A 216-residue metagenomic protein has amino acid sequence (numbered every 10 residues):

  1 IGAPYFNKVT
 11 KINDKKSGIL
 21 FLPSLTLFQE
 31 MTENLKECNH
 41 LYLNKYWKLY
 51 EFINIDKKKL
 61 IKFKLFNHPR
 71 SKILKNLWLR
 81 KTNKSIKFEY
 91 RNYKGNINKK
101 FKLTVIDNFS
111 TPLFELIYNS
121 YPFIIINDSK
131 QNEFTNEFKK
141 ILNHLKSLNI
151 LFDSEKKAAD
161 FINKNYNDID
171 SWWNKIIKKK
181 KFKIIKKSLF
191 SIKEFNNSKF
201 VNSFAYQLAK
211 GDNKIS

Functional and structural regions predicted by a protein language model:
I1, W78-N83, L103, N108-F190: Catalytic binding pocket for nucleotide-activated donors in carbohydrate/polymer assembly enzymes
G2-P4, P23, L65, N92 (+2 more regions): Residues at the C-termini of beta-strands that transition into short coil/loop
P4-R80: Conserved catalytic-core segment of nucleotide-activated headgroup transferases in glycan assembly
G18, K102-L103: Structural motif
C38-K48, I150, K157, N196 (+1 more regions): Soluble or luminal CAZymes and related metallo-dependent hydrolases
N83-N92: Active-site donor-binding acidic/aromatic loop of nucleotide-activated sugar and phosphosugar transferases involved
R91-F101: Short acidic alpha-helix that forms the nucleotide-activated donor recognition element in Leloir-type transferases
K183-S216: C-terminal alpha-helical cap of glycosyltransferases
